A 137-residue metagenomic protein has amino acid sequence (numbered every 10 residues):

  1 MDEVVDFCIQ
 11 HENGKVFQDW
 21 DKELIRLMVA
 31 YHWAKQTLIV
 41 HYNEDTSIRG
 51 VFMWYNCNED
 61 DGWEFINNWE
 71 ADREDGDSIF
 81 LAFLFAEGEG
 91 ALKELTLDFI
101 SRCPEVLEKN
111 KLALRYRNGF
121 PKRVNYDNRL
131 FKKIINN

Functional and structural regions predicted by a protein language model:
M1-R26: Short amphipathic alpha-helix that is part of the acyltransferase structural core
C8, E12, M28-H32, F99-L107: Hydrophobic, Leu/Ile/Phe/Ala-enriched alpha-helical segments that form helix-helix packing faces
F17-W20, Y31-H32, N58-F65, A91-K93: A short linear-motif detector with a strong N-terminal bias
R26-E44, I48-G50, Y55-D60: A short helix-loop-beta-strand connector motif used in the catalytic cores of GNAT acetyltransferases and, in some
D61-L130: Acyl-donor binding region in acyl/amide transferases
L130-N137: Mixed-charge, low-complexity intrinsically disordered regions
